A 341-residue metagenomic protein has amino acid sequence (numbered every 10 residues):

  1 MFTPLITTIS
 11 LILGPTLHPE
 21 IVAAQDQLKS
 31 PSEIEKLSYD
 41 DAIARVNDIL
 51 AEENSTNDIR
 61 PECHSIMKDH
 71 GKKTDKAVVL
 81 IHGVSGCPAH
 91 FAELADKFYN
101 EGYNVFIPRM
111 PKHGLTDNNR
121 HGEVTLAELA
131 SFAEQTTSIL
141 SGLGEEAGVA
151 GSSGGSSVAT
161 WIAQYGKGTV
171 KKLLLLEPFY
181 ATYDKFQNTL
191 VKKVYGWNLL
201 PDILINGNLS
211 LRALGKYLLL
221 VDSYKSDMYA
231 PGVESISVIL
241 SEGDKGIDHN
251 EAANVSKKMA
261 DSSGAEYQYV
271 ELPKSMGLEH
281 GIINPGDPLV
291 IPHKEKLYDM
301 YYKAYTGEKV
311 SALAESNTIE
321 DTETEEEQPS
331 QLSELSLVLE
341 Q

Functional and structural regions predicted by a protein language model:
I59-M110: Short, surface-exposed "cap/lid" segments of acyl-processing enzymes
L94, D248-A260: Short alpha-helix in the alpha/beta-hydrolase fold that links the catalytic acid
L115-L143: Catalytic nucleophile-loop/oxyanion-hole region of alpha/beta-hydrolase and closely related hydrolase-like folds
A150-G155, A159: Gly/Ala-rich beta-loop-alpha elbow adjacent to hydrolase catalytic centers
G168-G215: Hydrolase active-site cap/lid region
G232, V238-S241: Short beta-strand/loop motif that positions the catalytic acidic residue of the alpha/beta-hydrolase fold
G243-I247: Acidic catalytic loop of the alpha/beta-hydrolase fold
I282-L332, V338: Catalytic active-site module of serine/aspartate enzymes centered on a nucleophile-bearing elbow/loop
